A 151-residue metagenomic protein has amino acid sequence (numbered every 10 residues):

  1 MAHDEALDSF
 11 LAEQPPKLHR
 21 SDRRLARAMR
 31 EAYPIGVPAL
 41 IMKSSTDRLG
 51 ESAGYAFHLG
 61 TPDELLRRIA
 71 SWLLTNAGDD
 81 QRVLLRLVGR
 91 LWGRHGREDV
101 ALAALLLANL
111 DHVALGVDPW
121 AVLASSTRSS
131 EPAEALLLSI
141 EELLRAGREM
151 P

Functional and structural regions predicted by a protein language model:
M1-P151: Alpha-helical scaffold domains
